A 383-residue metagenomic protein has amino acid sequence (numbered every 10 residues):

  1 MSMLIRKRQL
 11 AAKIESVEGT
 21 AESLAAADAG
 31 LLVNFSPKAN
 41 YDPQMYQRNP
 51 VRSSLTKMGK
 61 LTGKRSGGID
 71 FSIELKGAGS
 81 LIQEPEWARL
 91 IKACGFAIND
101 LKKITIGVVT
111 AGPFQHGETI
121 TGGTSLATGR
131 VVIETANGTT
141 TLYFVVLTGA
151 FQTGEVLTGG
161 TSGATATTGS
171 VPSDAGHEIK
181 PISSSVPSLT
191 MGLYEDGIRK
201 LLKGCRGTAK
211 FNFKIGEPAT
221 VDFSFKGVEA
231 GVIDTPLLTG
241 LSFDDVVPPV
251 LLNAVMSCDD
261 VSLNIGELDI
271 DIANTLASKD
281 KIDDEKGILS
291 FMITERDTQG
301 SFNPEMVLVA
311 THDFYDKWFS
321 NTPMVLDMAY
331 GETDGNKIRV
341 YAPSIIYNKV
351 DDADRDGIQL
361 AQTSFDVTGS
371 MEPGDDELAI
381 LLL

Functional and structural regions predicted by a protein language model:
M1-L383: Signature of extracytoplasmic/envelope-associated structural regions
